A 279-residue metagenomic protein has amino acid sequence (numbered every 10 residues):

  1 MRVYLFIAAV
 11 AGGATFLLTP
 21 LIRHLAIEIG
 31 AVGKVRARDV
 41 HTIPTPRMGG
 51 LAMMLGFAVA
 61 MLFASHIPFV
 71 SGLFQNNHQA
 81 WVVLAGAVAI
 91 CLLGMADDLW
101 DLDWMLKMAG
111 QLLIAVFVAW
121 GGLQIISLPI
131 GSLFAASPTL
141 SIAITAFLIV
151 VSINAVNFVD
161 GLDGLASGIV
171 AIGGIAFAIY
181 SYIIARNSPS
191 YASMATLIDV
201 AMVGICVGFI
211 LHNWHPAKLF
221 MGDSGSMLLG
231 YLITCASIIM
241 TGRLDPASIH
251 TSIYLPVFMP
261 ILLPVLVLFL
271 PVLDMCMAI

Functional and structural regions predicted by a protein language model:
M1-C276: "…together with the soluble PPM/PP2C metallo-phosphatase catalytic core" -> "…together with the soluble PPM/PP2C
